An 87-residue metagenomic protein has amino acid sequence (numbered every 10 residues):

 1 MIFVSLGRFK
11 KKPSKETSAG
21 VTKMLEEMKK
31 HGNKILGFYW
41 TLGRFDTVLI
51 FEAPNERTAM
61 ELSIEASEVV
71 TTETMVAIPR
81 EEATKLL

Functional and structural regions predicted by a protein language model:
M1-K30, K34-L36, T41-F45, I78-L87: Short S/T/G/P-rich N-terminal loop/turn motif that feeds into the first structured element of a domain
G7-F9, L49-P54: Short beta-strand-to-loop capping motifs
E52-I78: An amphipathic, aromatic/His-enriched active-site/gating alpha helix that lines ligand/cofactor pockets
